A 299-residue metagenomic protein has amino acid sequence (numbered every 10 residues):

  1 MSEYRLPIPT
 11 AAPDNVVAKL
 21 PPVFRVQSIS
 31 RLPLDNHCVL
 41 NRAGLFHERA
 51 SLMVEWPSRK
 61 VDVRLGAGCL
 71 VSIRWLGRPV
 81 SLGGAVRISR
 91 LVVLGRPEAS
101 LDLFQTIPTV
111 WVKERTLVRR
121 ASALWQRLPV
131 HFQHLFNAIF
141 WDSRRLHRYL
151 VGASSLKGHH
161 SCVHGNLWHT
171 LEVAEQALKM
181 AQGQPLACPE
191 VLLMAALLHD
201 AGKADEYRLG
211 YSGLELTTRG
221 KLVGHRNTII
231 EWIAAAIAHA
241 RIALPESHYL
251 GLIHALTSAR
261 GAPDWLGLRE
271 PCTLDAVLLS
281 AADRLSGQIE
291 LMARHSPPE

Functional and structural regions predicted by a protein language model:
M1-L20: Short boundary/loop segments of OB/S1/cold-shock single-stranded nucleic-acid-binding domains
S2, F24, L70-S72, K157-G158 (+1 more regions): Hydrophobic alpha-helical segments at protein termini of multi-pass membrane proteins
V16-H37: Structural detector for short beta-strands of small beta-barrel domains
V17-L20, S58-R74: Short nucleic-acid-contacting surface segments enriched for D/E, G, S/T with interspersed K/R
G44-R64: Beta-strand/loop nucleic-acid-binding surfaces
R78-T109: OB-fold/S1-family single-stranded nucleic acid-binding modules
P97-G220, E246: Acidic/His-rich, divalent-metal-binding segments that scaffold phosphate/diphosphate chemistry
K179-P298: Divalent metal-dependent catalytic cores for phosphoryl transfer on phosphate-bearing substrates
